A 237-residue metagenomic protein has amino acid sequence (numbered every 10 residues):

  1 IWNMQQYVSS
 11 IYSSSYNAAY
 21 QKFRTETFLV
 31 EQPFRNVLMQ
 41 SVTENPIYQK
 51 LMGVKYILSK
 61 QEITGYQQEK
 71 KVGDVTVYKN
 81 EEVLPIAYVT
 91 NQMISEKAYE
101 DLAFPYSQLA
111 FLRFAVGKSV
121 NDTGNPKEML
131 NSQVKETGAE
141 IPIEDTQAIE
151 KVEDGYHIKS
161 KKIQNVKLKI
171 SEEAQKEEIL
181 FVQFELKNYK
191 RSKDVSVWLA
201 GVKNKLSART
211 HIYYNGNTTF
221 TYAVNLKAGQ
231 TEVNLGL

Functional and structural regions predicted by a protein language model:
I1-A19, Y78, Y189: Short periplasmic/luminal acceptor-recognition loop of GT-C membrane glycosyltransferases, typified by
V8-L51: Luminal/periplasmic acceptor-recognition loop/helix of membrane-associated glycosyltransferases
Y48-L237: Flexible, solvent-exposed extracytoplasmic
